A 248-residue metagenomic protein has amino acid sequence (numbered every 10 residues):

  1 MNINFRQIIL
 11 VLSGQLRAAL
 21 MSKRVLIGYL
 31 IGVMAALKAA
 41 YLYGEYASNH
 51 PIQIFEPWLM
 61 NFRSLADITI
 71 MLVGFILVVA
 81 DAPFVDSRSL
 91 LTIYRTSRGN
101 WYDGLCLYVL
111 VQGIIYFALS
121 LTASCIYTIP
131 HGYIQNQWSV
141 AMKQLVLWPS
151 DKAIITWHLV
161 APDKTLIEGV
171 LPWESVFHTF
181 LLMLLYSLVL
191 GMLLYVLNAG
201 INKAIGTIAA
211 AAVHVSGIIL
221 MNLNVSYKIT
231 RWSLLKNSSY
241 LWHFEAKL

Functional and structural regions predicted by a protein language model:
M1-G28: Aromatic- and glycine-rich beta-strand/loop motifs that create alpha-glucan
L30-M34, A204-I218: Central hydrophobic cores of alpha-helical transmembrane segments in multi-pass integral membrane proteins
I31-A47, I218-L223: Alpha-helical transmembrane segments of multi-pass membrane proteins
L37-A80, D103-A199, W232-L248: Secretory targeting signals
V78-Y94, R98: Transmembrane helix boundary and interhelical loop/hinge segments in multi-pass membrane proteins
P83-S87, F117, I219: Transmembrane alpha-helices and adjacent helix-loop boundaries
S97-G99, N202-T207: Membrane-helix interface segments
S216-W242: Extended hydrophobic/aromatic segments used for targeting, binding, or gating
